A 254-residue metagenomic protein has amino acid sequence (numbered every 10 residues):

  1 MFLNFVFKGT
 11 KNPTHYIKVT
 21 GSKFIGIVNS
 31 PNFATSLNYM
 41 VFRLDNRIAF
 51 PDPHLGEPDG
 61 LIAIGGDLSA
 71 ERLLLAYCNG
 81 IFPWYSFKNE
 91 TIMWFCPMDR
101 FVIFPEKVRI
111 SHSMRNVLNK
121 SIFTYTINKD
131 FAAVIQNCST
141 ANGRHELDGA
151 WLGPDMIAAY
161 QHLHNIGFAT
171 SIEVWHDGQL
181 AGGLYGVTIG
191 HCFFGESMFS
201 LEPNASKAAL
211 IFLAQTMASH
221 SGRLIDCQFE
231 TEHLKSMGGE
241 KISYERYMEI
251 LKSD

Functional and structural regions predicted by a protein language model:
F2-L3, F7-G9, G178: Residue-level detector of alpha-helix boundary/anchor positions
L3-F5, P13-Y16, S30-F33: Short hydrophobic targeting helices and cationic amphipathic motifs that mediate membrane/organellar targeting
Y16-T20, N89: Local alpha-helix boundary/kink/capping signal
F24, V28-D254: N-acyltransferase acceptor-side catalytic subdomain
